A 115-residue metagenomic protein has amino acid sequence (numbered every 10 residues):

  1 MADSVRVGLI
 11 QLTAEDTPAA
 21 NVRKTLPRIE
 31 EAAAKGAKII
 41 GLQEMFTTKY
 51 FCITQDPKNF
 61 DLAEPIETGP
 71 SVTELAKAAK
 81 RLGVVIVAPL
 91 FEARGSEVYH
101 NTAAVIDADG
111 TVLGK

Functional and structural regions predicted by a protein language model:
S4-D16, T102, G114-K115: Active-site-proximal beta-strand elements of phosphoester/diester hydrolases
P18-A19, P27-V112: Cys-nucleophile CN-hydrolase/nitrilase-fold catalytic domain and related Cys-dependent amidase chemistry that acts on
